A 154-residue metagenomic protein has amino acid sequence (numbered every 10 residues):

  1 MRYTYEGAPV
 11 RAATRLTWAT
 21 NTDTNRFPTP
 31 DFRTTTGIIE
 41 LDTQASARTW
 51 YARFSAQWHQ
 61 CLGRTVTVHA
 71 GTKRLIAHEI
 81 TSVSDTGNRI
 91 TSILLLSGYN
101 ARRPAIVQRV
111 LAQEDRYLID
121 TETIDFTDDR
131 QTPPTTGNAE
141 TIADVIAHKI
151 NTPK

Functional and structural regions predicted by a protein language model:
M1-V107: A small/polar (G/S/T-enriched), proline-flanked helix-loop surface module common in exported/cell-envelope proteins
R74-K154: A short, solvent-exposed beta-edge/loop patch
